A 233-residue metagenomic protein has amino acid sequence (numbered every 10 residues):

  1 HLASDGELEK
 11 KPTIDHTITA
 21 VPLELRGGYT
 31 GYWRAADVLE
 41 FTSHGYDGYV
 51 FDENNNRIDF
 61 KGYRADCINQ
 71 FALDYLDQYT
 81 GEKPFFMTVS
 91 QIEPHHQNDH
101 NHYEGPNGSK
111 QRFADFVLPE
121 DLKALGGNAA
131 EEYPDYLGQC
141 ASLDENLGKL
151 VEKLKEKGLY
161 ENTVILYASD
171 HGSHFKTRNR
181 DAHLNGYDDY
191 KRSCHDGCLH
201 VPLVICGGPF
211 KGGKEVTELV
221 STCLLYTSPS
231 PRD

Functional and structural regions predicted by a protein language model:
H1, G31-W33, S142, D181-N185 (+1 more regions): Tryptophan-centric aromatic hotspots in well-structured domains and transmembrane helices
H1, H95-H96, H171, R178: Histidine-centered active-site/metal-ligand motif
L2-A114, L118-P134: Formylglycine-dependent
R57-I68, E131-E145, D188-V201, F210-L225: A short beta-strand-to-alpha-helix junction
Y75, N146-K153, K157, S228: Short alpha-helical functional segments enriched in proximate histidine and acidic residues
P84, V164, L224: Amphipathic alpha-helical recognition patches that constitute DNA-binding helices
E152-K214, E218-S221: Histidine-centered active-site microenvironments of extracellular/periplasmic hydrolases and transferases
Y226-D233: Conserved small/polar residues in nucleotide/adenosyl-binding loops
